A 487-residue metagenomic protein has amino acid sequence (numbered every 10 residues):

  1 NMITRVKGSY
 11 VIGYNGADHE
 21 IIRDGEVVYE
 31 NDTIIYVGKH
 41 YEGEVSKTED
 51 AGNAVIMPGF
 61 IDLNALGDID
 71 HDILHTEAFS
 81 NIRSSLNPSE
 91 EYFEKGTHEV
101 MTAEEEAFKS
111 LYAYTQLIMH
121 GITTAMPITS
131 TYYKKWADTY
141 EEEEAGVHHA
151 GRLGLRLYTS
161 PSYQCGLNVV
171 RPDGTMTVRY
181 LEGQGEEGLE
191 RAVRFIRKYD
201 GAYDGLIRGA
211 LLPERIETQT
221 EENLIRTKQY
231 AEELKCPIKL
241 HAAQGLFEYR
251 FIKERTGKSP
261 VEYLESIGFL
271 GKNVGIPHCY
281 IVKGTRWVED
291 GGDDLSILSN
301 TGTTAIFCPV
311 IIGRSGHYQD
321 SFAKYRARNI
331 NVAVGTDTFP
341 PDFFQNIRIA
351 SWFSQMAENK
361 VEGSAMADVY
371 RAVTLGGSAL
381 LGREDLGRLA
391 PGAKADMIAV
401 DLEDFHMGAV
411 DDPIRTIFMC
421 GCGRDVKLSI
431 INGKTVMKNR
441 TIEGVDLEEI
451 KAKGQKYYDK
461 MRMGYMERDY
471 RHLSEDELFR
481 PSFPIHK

Functional and structural regions predicted by a protein language model:
N1-G43, G52-I56, R480-I485: N-terminal metal-binding scaffold of metallo-dependent hydrolase/deaminase domains
I3-G8, E42-P88, E104, L111 (+1 more regions): Replace "His-x-His-based motif
S9, V27, D32, N53 (+14 more regions): Divalent metal-coordination and catalytic microenvironments
Y10, E262, S266-N273, D320-D404 (+1 more regions): His/Asp/Glu-enriched, well-ordered alpha-helical/loop segment that forms or immediately abuts the divalent-metal
G13-N15, K394-K451: C-terminal cap of metal-dependent C-N hydrolases
L74-E106, K135-D138, G166-G185, L246-V274 (+4 more regions): Active-site gating loops and adjacent loop-to-helix segments of metal-dependent hydrolytic enzymes
H75-R156, G188-Y203, Q455-M463: Alpha-helical scaffold segments that flank or form the walls of functional sites
W136-T285: Metal-coordinating catalytic core of metallo-dependent amide/deamination hydrolases
